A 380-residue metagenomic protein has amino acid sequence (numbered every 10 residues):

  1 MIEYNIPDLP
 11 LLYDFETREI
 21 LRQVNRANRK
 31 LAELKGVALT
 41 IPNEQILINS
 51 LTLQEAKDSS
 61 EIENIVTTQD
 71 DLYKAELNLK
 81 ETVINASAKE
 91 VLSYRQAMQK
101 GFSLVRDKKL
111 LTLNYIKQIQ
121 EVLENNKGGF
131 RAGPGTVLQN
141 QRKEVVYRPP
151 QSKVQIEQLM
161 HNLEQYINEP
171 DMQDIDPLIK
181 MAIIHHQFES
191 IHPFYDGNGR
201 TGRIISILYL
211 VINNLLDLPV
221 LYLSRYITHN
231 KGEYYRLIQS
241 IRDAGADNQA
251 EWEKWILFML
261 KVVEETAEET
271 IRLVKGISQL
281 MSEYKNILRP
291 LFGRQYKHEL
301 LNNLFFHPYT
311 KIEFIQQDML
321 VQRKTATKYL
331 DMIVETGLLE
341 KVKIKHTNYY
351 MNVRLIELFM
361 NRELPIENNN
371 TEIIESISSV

Functional and structural regions predicted by a protein language model:
M1-V380: FIC/Doc superfamily catalytic core
